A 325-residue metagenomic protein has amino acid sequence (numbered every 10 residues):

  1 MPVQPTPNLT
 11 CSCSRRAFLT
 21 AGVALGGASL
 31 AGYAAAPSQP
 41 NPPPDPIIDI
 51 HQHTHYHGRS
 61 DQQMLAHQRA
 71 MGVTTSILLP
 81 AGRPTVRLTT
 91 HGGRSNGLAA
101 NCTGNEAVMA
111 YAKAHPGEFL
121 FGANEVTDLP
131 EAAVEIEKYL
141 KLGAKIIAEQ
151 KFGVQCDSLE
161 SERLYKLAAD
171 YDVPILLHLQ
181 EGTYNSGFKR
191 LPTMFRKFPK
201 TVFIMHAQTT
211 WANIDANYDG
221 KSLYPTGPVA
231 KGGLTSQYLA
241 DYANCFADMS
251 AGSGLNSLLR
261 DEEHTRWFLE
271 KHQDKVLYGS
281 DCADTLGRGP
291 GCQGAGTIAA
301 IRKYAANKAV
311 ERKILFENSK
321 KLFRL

Functional and structural regions predicted by a protein language model:
P2-S14, F18-I50, Q62-G82, E137 (+2 more regions): Mid-to-C-terminal alpha-helical segments outside catalytic/metal-binding sites
P40, T90-Y184, F246, A251: Active-site gating/metal-coordination segments in enzymes
P40-N41, K145-I146, S158-Y278: Catalytic pocket-lining loop regions of alpha/beta-barrel enzymes, especially the amidohydrolase/enolase/GH5 lineages
I47-H57, Q180: Histidine-centered catalytic micro-motifs
I48-I50, I77-L79, G122-N124, A148 (+3 more regions): Active-site neighborhood of phospho(di)ester-bond hydrolases with catalytic His/Asp-centered motifs
D49, Q63-R94, E118-N124, K145-E149: Divalent metal-dependent hydrolysis catalytic cores, especially in the metallo-beta-lactamase
D61-L65, N105-A112, I136, S161 (+5 more regions): Generic structural signal for well-ordered alpha-helices, preferentially at hydrophobic/aromatic core positions
R83-A100, A212-V229, N256-L259, L286-C292: Short, flexible/disordered intra-domain loops and linkers
